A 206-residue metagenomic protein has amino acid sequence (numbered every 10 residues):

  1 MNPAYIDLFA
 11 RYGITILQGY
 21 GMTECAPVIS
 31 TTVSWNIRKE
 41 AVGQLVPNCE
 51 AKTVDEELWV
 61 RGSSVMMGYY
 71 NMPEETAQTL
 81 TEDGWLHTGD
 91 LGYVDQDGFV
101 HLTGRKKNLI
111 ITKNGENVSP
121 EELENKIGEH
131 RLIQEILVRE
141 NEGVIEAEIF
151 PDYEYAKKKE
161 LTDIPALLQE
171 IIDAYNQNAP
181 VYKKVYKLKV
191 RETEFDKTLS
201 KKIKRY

Functional and structural regions predicted by a protein language model:
M1-N36, Q134: Gly/Ser/Thr-rich phosphate-binding loop
G21-C25, T88, T112-K113, A166 (+1 more regions): Ser/Thr-glycine-rich phosphate-binding loops at phosphate-binding pockets of nucleotides, nucleotide cofactors
K39, P73, W85, E116 (+4 more regions): Amphipathic alpha-helical segments in well-structured domains
L45-N48, K52-T112, N117, E129: Conserved ATP-binding/catalytic segment of the ANL
V65, F99-G128, F150, E154-D163 (+1 more regions): Adenylate-forming
L91, E129-Y153: C-terminal boundary motif of the adenylate-forming
L132-V138, E142-G143, D173-Y206: Conserved C-terminal "lid"/linker of ANL adenylate-forming enzymes
